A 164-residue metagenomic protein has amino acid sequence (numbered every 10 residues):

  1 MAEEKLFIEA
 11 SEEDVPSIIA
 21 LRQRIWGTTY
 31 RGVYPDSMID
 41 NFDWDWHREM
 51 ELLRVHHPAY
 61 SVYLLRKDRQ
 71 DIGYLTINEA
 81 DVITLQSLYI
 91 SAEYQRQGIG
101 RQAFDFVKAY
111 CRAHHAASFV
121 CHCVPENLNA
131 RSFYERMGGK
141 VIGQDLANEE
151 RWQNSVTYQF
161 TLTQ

Functional and structural regions predicted by a protein language model:
K5, E9-E13, I19-E93, F104-F106 (+3 more regions): Acetyl-CoA-dependent GNAT
L21, H114, R136-M137: Structural motif
S91-Q97, P125-E126: Active-site acidic-Proline motif in GNAT/NAT acetyltransferases
I99-Q102, A130: A structural feature recognizing the 12-helix transmembrane core of secondary solute carriers
C111-H122: Conserved GNAT acetyl-CoA-binding A-motif
C121-R131, A147-W152: Conserved beta-strand-loop-alpha-helix junction that forms the acyl-donor binding cleft
E135-G143: Conserved acetyl-CoA-binding loop of GNAT-fold acetyltransferases
N154-L162: Short, basic/aromatic-enriched C-terminal tail that caps enzymatic domains
